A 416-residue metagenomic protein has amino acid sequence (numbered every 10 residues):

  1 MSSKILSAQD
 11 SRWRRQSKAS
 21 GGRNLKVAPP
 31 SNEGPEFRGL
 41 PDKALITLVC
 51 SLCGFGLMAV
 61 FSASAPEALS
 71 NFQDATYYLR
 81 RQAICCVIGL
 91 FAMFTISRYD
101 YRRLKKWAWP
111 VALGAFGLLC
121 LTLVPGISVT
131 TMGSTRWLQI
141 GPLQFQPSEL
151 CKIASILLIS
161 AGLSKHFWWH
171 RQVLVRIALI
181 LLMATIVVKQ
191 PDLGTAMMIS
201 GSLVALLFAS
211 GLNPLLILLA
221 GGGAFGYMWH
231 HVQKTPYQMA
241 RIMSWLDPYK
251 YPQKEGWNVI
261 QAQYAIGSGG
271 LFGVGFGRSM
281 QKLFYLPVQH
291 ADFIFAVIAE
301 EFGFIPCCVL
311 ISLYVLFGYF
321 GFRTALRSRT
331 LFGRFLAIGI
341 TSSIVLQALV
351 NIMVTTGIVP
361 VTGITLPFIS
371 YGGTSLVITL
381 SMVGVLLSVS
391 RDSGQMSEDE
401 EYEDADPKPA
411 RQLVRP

Functional and structural regions predicted by a protein language model:
S2-E33, L349-P416: A juxtamembrane structural motif centered on a specific transmembrane helix
G34-V49: N-terminal membrane topogenic signal
G39, Y285-L286, F368, V377: Residue-level "hotspot" positions that anchor or transmit function at local structural transition points
I46-S62, L69-N258, A296-V354, S381-V385 (+1 more regions): Hydrophobic alpha-helical transmembrane segments of multi-pass inner membrane proteins, especially in bacterial systems
A65, R98, L203, R278 (+3 more regions): N-terminal low-complexity, intrinsically disordered patches enriched in charged
G141-C151, K189-P191, G270-G275, I364-I378: Glycine/serine-rich anion-binding loops at beta->alpha junctions that coordinate negatively charged ligand groups
D192-M197, V274-S279, Q289-A291, F304 (+4 more regions): Transmembrane helix boundary and interhelical junction motifs in multipass membrane proteins
S244, P248-A291, F304-P306: TM-adjacent membrane-interface loops and short helices in multi-pass inner/ER membrane proteins
